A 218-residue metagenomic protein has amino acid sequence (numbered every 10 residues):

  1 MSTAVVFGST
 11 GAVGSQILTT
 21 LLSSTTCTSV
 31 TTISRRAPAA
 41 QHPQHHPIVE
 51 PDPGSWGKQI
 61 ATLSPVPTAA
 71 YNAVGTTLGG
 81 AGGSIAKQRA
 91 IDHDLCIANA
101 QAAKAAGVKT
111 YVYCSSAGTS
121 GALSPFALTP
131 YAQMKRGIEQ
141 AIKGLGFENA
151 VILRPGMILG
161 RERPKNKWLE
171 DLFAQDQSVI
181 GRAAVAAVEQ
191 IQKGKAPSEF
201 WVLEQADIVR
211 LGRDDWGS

Functional and structural regions predicted by a protein language model:
S2-T26: N-terminal Rossmann NAD(P)H-binding glycine-rich loop of SDR-like oxidoreductase domains
A4-V5, S29-T32, A39-A98, A102-A105: NAD(P)H-binding glycine-rich loop region in Rossmannoid oxidoreductase-like domains and their noncatalytic homologs
Q16, T20-S24, A98, A102 (+1 more regions): Rossmann-fold NAD(P)-dependent oxidoreductase module
S34-R36, I85, A90, D94-A132 (+3 more regions): Conserved Rossmann-fold NAD(P)-dependent oxidoreductase catalytic core, especially the SDR/UDP-sugar
T77, A117-G118, G156-L159: Active-site segment of SDR-like NAD(P)-dependent oxidoreductases
Q140-P164: Conserved beta-loop-beta element that borders a ligand/cofactor-binding pocket
L172-F200: C-terminal helical subdomain
S198-S218: A short, charged, Gly/Pro-tolerant segment at domain boundaries
